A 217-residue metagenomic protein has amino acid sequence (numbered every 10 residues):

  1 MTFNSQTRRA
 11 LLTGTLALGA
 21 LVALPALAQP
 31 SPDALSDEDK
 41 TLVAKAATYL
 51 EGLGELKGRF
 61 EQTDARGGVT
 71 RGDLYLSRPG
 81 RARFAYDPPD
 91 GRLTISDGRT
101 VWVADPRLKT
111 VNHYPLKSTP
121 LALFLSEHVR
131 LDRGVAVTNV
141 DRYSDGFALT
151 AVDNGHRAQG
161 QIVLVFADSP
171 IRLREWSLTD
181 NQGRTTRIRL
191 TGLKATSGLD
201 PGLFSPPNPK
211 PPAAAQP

Functional and structural regions predicted by a protein language model:
M1-N4: N-terminal secretory signal peptides that target proteins for export/translocation
T7-T13: N-terminal export leaders
A23-P25: N-terminal signal peptide c-region/cleavage motif recognized by signal peptidases
A28-V69, A213-P217: N-terminal leader/targeting segments and the immediate start of mature chains
S31, D73-L123, T186-R187, G192: An acidic-aromatic
L53-E55, V69-R71, S77-P79, P89 (+5 more regions): Extracytoplasmic
L108-G155: Flexible, surface-exposed loop/linker segments and immediately adjacent secondary-structure boundaries
D132-G134, R142-P217: Gly/Pro-enriched, hydrophobic low-complexity segments that function as extracytoplasmic propeptides/linkers
